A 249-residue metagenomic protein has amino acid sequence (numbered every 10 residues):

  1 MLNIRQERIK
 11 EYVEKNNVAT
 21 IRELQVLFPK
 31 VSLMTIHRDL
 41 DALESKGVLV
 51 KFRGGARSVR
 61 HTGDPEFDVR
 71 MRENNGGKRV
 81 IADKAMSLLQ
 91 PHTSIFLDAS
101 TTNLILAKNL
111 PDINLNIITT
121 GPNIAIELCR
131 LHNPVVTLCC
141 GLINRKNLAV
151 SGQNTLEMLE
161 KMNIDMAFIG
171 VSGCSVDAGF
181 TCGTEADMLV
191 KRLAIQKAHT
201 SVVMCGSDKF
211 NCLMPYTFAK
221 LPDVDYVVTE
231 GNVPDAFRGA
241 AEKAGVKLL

Functional and structural regions predicted by a protein language model:
L2-I4, E14-R22, L27-A99, K108-P111 (+1 more regions): HTH-adjacent hinge/linker in prokaryotic transcriptional regulators
E7-E11: Pre-recognition alpha-helix immediately N-terminal to the DNA-recognition helix within helix-turn-helix or winged-helix
E23, I126-L249: Conserved phosphate- and dinucleotide-binding cores of soluble alpha/beta proteins, encompassing both enzyme active
G55, N123-I124: Short glycine-enriched loops at secondary-structure junctions
L97-D98, T119, T229: Short beta-strand scaffold positions
T101, P122-N123, N232: Alpha-helix/helix-capping structural signal
I105: N-terminal active-site wall of soluble small-molecule enzyme domains
I113-N116, V227: Conserved helix-loop-beta element of the AMP-binding
